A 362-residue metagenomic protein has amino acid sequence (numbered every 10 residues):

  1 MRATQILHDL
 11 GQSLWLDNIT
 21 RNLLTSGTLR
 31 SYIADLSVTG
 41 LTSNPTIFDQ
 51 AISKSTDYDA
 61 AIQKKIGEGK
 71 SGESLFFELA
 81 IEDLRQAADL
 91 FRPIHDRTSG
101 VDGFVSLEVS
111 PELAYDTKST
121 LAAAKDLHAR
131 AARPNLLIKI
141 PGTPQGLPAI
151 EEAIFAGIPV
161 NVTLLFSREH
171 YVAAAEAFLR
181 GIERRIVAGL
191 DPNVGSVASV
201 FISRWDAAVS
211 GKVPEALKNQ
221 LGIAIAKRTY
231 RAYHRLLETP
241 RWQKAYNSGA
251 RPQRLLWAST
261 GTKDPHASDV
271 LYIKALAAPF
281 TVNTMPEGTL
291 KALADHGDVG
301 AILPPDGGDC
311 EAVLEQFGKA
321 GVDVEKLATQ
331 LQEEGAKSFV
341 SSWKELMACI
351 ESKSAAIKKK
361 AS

Functional and structural regions predicted by a protein language model:
M1-G27: N- or domain-start disorder-to-order transition segments that initiate the globular core
S13-W15, T39-T42, D102-S106, N135-K139 (+3 more regions): Structural preference for beta-strand elements that scaffold enzyme active sites
I19-R21, T46, S110-A114, P141-Q145 (+3 more regions): Active-site beta-loop-alpha junctions enriched in small/polar residues
L23, D116-L121, I140-I154, S167-L179: Active-site-adjacent beta->alpha loops and helix N-cap segments on the catalytic face of soluble alpha/beta enzymes
N44, L107, I138, A153 (+2 more regions): Conserved, mostly hydrophobic/aromatic
I47-A149: Active-site beta->alpha loop and helix N-cap motifs at the rims of alpha/beta catalytic domains
P159-G288: Catalytic alpha/beta core domains of metabolic enzymes, predominantly
G249-A355: Flexible, acidic glycine-rich loops studded with aromatic residues
